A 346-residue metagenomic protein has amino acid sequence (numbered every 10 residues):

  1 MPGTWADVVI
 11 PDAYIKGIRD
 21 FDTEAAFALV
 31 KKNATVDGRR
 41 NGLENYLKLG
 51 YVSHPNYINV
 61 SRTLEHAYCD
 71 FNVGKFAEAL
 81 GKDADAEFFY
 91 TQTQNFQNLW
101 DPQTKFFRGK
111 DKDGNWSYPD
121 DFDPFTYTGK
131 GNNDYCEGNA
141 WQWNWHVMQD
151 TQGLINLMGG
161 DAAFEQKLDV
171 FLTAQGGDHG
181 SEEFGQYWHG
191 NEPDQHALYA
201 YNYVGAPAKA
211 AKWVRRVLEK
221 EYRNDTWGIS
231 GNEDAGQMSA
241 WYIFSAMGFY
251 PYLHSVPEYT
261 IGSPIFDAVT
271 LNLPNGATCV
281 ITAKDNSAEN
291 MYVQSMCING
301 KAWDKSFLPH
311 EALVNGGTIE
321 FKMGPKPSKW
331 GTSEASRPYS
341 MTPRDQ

Functional and structural regions predicted by a protein language model:
G3, D7, A13-Q94, N98-V280 (+2 more regions): Active-site core of glycosidic bond-cleaving carbohydrate-active enzymes
Y252, N290, K305-S306, K329-T332: Short helix/loop capping segments that flank catalytic or ligand/cofactor-binding pockets
P274, I298-K301: Short strand-turn-strand beta-turns centered on an Asx-Gly dipeptide
T282-E289, L308-A312: A short, sequence-level motif marking secondary-structure junctions
E289-S295: Beta-strand-rich binding/interaction modules
G300-P309: Solvent-exposed beta-strand/loop surfaces of large extracellular or lumenal domains
H310-D345: C-terminal beta-strand-rich structural cap/linker in extracellular carbohydrate-active enzymes
